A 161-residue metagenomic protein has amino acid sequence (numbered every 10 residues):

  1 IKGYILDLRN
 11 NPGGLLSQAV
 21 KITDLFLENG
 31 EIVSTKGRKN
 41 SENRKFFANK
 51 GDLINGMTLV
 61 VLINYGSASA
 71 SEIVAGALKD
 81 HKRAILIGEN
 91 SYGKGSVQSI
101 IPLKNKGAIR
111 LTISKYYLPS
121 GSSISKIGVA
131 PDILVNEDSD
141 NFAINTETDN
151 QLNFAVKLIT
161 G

Functional and structural regions predicted by a protein language model:
K2-P12, N43-R44, V135-G161: C-terminal recognition in membrane/secretory proteostasis and scaffolding
G3-D7, V33-S34, V60-I63, I85-G88: Structural recognition of the beta-strand scaffold that forms the well-ordered cores of secreted hydrolase catalytic
Y4, L15-I22, A70-A77, R83 (+2 more regions): Stable alpha-helical elements in mature extracytoplasmic
L6, F26, L59, L78 (+2 more regions): Terminal peptide-recognition signature
P12-G14, A68-A70, G93, K106 (+2 more regions): Short beta-strands and strand-coil junctions in structured, solvent-facing domains, enriched
G13-S67, S96-P102, Y117: Gly/Ser/Thr-rich loop/hinge elements
G66, H81-K94: Short, well-structured beta-strand/strand-turn elements
Q98-P102, I109-S139: Conserved P-loop NTPase
